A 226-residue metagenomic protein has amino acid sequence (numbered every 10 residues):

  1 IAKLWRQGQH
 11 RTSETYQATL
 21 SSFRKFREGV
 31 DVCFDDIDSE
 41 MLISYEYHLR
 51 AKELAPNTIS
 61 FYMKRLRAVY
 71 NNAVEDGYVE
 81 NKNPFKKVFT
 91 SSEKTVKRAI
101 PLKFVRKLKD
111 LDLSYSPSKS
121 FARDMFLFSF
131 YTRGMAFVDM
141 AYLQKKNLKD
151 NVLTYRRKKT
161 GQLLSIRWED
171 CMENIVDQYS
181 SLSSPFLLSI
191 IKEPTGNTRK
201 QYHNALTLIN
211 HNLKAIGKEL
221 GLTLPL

Functional and structural regions predicted by a protein language model:
I1-K52: Basic/aromatic-enriched alpha-helical hairpins
Y16, Y62, K119-R123, L206 (+1 more regions): Short, leucine-enriched amphipathic alpha-helices that occur as contiguous helical runs
S22-F26, D35-D36, A51-P84, R133-M135: N-terminal DNA-binding recognition helix of tyrosine site-specific recombinases/integrases
N83-F137: Basic, Lys/Arg- and aromatic-enriched nucleic-acid-binding interface segment
D110, S114-P117, N210-L226: Short, basic (Lys/Arg/His-rich) helix/loop patches that form interaction surfaces in the mid-to-C-terminal regions
D139-Y142, P225-L226: Active-site-proximal segment of tyrosine recombinases
D150-R157, P225-L226: Short functional hotspots where side chains directly engage DNA or cofactors
T160-Q178, P185-A215: C-terminal catalytic core of Y-nucleophile DNA break-rejoin enzymes
